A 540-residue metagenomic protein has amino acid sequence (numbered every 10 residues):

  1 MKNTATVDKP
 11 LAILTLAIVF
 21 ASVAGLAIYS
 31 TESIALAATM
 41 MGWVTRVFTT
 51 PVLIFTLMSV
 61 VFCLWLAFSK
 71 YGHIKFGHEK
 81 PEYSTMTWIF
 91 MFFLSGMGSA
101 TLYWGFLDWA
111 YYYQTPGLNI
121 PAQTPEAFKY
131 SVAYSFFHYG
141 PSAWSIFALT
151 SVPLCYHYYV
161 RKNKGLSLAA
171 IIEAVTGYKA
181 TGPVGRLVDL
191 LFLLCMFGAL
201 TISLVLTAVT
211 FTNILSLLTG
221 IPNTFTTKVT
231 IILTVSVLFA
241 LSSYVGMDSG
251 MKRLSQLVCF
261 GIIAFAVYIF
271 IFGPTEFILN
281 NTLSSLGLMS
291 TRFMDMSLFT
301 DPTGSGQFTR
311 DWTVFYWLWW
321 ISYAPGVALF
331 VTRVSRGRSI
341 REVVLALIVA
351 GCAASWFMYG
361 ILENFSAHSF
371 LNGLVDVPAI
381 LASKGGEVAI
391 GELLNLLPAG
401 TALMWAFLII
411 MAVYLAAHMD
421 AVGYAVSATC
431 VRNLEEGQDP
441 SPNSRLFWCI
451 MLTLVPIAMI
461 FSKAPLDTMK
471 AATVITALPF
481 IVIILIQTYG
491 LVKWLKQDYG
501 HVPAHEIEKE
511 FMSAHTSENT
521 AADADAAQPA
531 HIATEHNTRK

Functional and structural regions predicted by a protein language model:
M1-A127, V267, I271, T488-P503 (+2 more regions): N-terminal alpha-helical transmembrane segments of multi-pass membrane transport and channel/translocase proteins
M1-A5, Y29-V44, C63-P81, S131-H138 (+7 more regions): Membrane-water interface regions at transmembrane-helix termini and the short interhelical loops of multi-pass membrane
K2-N3, A35-M41, F68-M86, A110-A133 (+4 more regions): Flexible loop linkers connecting adjacent transmembrane helices in multi-pass alpha-helical membrane transporters
K2-P10, T45-T49, H78-S95, K129-P141 (+5 more regions): Transmembrane-helix boundary/entry motifs in multi-pass membrane transporters
N3-A27, V60-F62, M97-T101, H138-V209 (+7 more regions): Helix-loop-helix module between adjacent transmembrane segments
T4-S22, G177-R186, T224-A240, Y244 (+4 more regions): Loop-to-transmembrane helix boundary motifs in multi-pass membrane proteins
W104-L118, H157-K162, I269-R292, C352-K384 (+1 more regions): Extracellular/periplasmic helix-exit of transmembrane alpha-helices
V160-K164, F192-T212, P325-L347, T401-V431: Membrane-helix boundary/coupling elements in multi-pass transport proteins
